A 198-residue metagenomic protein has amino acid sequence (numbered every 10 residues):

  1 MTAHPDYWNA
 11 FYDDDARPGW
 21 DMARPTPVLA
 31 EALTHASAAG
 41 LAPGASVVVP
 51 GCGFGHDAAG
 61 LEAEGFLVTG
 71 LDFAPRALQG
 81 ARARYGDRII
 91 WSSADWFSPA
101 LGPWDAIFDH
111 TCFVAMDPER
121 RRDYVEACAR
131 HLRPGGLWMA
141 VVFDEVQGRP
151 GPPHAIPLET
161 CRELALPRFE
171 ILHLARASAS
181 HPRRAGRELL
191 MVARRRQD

Functional and structural regions predicted by a protein language model:
M1-V49, G53-G102, M116-D198: Class I (Rossmann-like) S-adenosyl-L-methionine-dependent methyltransferase catalytic domain, capturing the SAM-binding
D105: Conserved acidic residues
F108: A conserved beta-strand element that flanks and buttresses the S-adenosyl-L-methionine
T111-A115: Short catalytic micro-motifs in class I SAM-dependent methyltransferases
